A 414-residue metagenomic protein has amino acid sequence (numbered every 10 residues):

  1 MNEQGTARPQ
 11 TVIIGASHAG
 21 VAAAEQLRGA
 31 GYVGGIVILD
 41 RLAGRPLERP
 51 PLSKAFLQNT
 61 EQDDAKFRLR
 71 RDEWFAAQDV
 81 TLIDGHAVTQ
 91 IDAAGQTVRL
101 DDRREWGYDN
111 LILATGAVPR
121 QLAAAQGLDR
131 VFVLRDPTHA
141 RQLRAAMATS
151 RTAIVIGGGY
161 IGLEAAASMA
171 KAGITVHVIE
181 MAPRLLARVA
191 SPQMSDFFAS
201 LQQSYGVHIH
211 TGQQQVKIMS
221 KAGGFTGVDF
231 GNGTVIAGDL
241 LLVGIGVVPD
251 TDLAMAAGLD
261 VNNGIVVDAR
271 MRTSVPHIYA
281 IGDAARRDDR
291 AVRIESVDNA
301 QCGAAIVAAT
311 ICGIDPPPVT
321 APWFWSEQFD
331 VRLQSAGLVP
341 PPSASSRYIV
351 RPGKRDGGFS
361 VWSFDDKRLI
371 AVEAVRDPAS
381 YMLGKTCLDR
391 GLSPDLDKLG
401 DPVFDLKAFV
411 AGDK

Functional and structural regions predicted by a protein language model:
M1-I14, R68-I154, D229-N232, L242-G244 (+3 more regions): FAD-binding core/adjacent interface of flavoenzyme oxidoreductases
N2, T6-Q10, A16, G29 (+1 more regions): Mid-to-C-terminal Rossmann-like scaffold of FAD/NAD(P)H-dependent oxidoreductases
N2-V80, S168-V189, L383: Beta1-alpha1 glycine-rich phosphate/pyrophosphate-binding loop at the start of Rossmann-like nucleotide-binding domains
Q10, T234-D260, V331-D413: C-terminal catalytic lobe of FAD-dependent flavoproteins
S17-V21, A43, A117-P119, T138 (+3 more regions): Residue-level detector of alpha-helix initiation sites
V33, L82-R99, W106, A172-A269: A Rossmann-like FAD-binding core segment of flavoenzymes
D129-A148, G224-F225, D229, G233-C302 (+1 more regions): FAD-site-proximal beta/loop scaffold in flavoenzymes
Q142-A190, F225: Rossmann-like NAD(P)H-binding beta-loop-alpha module
